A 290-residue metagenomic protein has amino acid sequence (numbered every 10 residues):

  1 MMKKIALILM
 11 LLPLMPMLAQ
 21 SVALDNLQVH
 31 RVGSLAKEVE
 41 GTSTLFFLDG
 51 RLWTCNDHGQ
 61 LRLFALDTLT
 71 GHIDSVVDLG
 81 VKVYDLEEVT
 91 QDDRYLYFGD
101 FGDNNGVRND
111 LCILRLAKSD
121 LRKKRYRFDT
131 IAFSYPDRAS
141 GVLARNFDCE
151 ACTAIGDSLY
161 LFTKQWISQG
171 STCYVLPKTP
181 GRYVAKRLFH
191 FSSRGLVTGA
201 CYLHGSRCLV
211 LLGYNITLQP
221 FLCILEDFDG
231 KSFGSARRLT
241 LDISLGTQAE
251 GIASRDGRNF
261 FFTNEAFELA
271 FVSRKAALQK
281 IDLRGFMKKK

Functional and structural regions predicted by a protein language model:
M1-N26: Bacterial Sec-dependent N-terminal signal peptides
Q20-K290: Sequence/structural signature of beta-propeller domains
